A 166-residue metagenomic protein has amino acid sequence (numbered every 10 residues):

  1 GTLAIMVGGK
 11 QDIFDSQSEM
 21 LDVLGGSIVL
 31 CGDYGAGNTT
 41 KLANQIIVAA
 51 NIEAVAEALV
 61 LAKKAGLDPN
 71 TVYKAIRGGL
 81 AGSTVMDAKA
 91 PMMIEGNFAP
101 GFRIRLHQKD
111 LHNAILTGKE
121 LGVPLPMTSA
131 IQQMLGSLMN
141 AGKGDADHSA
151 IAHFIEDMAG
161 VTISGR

Functional and structural regions predicted by a protein language model:
G1-T2: A short, glycine/Asx- and small/polar-enriched loop/turn that sits immediately N-terminal to a beta-strand
M6-T40, V48-S83, T117: Internal alpha-helical scaffold of NAD(P)-dependent oxidoreductase catalytic cores
D22, T162-R166: ATP-dependent carboxylate/acyl-activation modules
Y34, N38, G82-T84, A88-S149 (+1 more regions): Interdomain hinge/lid region at the active-site interface of Rossmann-like NAD(P)-dependent oxidoreductases
I47, R77, G96-P100: Alpha-helical ligand/cofactor-binding cores
L61, A75-G79, A130-S137, F154: Short acidic/histidine-centered micro-motifs embedded in hydrophobic/aromatic stretches that mark compact functional
H148-V161: Short, amphipathic C-terminal "tail helix"
